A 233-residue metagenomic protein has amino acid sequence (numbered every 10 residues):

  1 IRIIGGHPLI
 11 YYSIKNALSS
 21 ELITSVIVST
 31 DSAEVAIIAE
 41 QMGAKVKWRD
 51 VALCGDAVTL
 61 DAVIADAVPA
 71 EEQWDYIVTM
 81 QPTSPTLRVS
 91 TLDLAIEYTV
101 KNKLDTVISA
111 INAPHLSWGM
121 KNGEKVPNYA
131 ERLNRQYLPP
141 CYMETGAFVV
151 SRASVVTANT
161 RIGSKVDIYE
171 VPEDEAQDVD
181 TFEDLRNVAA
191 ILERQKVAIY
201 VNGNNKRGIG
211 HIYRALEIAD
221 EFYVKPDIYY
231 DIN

Functional and structural regions predicted by a protein language model:
I1-G5, G203-R214: A short, glycine/small-residue-rich beta-strand->loop->alpha-helix junction that serves as a flexible
I1-S29: N-terminal glycine-rich phosphate-binding loop and ensuing alpha1 helix
Y11, V26-T30, S109-A110, P226-N233: Short internal beta-strands
Y12-S13, I212-F222: Short amphipathic alpha-helix
A33-V78, T86-L94: Short phosphate-binding loop-to-helix
A62, D66, S84-D174: Conserved core of the sugar-phosphate nucleotidyltransferase
T157-E170, A176-Q177, F182-K196: Catalytic donor-sugar/metal-binding loop of nucleotide-sugar-dependent glycosyltransferases
Q195-N205: Nucleotide-activated donor-dependent transferases that construct or modify glycoconjugates
